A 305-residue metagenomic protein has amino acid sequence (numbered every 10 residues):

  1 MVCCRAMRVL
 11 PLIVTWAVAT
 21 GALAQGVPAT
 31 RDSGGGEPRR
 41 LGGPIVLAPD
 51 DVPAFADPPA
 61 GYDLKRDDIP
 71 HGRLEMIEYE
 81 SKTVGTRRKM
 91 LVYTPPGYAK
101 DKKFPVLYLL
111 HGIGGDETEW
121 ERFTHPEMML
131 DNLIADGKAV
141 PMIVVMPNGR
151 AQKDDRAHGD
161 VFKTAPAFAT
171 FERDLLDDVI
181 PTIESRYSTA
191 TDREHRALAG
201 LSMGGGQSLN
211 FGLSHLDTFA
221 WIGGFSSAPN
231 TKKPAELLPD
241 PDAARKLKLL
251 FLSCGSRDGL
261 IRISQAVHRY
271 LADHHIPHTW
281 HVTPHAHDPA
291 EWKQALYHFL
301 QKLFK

Functional and structural regions predicted by a protein language model:
C3-C4: Cysteine-centered motifs
M7: NAD-dependent ADP-ribosyltransferases
L10-G21: Bacterial N-terminal signal peptides
Q25-K305: Non-catalytic cap/lid and distal C-terminal segments of serine-dependent acyl enzymes
